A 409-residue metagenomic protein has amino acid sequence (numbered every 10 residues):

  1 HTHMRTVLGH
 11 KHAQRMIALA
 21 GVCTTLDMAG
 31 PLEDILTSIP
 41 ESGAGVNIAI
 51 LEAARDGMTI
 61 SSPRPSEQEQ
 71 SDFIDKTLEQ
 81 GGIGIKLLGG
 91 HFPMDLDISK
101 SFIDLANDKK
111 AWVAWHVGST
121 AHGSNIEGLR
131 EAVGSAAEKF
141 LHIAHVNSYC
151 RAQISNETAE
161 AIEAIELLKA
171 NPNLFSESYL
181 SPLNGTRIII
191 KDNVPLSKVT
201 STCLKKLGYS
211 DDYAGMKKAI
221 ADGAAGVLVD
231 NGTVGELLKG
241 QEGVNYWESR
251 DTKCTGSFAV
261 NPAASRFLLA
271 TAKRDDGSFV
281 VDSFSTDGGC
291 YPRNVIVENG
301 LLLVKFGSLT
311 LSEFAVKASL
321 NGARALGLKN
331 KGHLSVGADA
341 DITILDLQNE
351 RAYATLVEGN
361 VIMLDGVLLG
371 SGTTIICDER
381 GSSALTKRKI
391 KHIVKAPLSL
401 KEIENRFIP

Functional and structural regions predicted by a protein language model:
H1-M4: Metallo-beta-lactamase
G9-F92, I103-A111, W115: Divalent-metal coordination cores built from histidine and acidic residues
R15-L19, K273-V281, G288, P292-P409: Active-site microenvironment of metallo-dependent hydrolases
L19, S42-G45, E79, S135-F140 (+3 more regions): Alpha-helix termination/capping residues and helix-transition junctions
A29-G30, G89, H145-S148, G288 (+2 more regions): Residues that line or immediately flank small-molecule/substrate-binding pockets and catalytic motifs
D34-I35, G57-T59, P93-M94, A121-G123 (+6 more regions): Flexible loop/turn segments at secondary-structure boundaries
L51, L88, H116, A144 (+4 more regions): Generic beta-strand/beta-sheet core signal
E67-G84, P93-D251, A259-V280: Histidine/acidic residue-rich metal-binding segments in metalloenzymes
